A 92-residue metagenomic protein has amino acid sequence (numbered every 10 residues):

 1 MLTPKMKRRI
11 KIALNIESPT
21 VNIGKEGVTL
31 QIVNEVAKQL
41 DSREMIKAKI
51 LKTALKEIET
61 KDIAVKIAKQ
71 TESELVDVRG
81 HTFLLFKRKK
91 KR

Functional and structural regions predicted by a protein language model:
M1-R92: Positively charged, polar, low-complexity stretches
